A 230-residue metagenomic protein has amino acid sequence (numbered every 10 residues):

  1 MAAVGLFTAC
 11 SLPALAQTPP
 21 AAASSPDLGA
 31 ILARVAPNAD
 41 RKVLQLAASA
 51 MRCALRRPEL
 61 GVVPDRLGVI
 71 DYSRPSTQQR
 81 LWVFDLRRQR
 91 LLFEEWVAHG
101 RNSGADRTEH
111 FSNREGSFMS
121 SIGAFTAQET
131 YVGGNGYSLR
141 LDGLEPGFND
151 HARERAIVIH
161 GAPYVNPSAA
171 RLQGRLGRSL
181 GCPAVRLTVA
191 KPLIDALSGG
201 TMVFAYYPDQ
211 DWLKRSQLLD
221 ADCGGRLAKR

Functional and structural regions predicted by a protein language model:
A2-S11: Bacterial N-terminal signal peptides
L12-A16: Sec/Tat signal peptide C-region and signal peptidase I cleavage site
Q17-L180, T188-T201, A205-R230: Cell wall/extracellular polymer interaction/catalysis modules
